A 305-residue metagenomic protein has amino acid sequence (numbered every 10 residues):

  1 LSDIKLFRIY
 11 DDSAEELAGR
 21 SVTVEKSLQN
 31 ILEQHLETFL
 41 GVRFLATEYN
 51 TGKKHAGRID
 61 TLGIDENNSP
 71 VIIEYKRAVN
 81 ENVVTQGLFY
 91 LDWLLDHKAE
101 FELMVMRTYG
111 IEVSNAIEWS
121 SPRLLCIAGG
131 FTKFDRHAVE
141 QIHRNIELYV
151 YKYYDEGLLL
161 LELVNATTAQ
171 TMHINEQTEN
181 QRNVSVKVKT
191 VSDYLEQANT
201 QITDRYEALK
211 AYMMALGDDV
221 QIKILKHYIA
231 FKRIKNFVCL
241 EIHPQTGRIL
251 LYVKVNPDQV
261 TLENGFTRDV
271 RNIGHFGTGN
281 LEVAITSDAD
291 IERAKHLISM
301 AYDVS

Functional and structural regions predicted by a protein language model:
L1-A215, Q221-C239, H243, N256-Q259 (+4 more regions): Charged, terminal alpha-helix-loop-beta segments that serve as non-catalytic nucleic-acid engagement and/or assembly
G247-P257: C-terminal hydrophobic structural anchor segments that stabilize assembly/packing rather than catalytic chemistry
